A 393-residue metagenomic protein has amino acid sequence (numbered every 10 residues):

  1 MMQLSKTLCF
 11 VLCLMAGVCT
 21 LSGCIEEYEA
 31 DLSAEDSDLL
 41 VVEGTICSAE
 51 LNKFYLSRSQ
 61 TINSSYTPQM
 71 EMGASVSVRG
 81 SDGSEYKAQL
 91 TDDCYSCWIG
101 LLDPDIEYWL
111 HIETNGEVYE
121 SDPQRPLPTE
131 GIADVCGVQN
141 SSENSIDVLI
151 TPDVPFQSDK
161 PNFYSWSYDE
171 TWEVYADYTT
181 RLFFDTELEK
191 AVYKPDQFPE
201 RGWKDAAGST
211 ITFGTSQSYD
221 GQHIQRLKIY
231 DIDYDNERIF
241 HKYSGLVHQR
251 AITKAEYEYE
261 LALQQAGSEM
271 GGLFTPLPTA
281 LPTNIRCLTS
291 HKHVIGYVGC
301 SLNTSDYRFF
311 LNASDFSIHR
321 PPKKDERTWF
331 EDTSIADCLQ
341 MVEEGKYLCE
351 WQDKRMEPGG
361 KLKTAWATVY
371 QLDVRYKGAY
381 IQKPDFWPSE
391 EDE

Functional and structural regions predicted by a protein language model:
M1-V11: Bacterial N-terminal signal peptides that target proteins for export
T20-G23: C-terminal motif of bacterial Sec signal peptides marking the signal peptidase cleavage site
I25-E393: A sequence/structural signal for flexible, mid-protein segments enriched in small/helix-disrupting residues
